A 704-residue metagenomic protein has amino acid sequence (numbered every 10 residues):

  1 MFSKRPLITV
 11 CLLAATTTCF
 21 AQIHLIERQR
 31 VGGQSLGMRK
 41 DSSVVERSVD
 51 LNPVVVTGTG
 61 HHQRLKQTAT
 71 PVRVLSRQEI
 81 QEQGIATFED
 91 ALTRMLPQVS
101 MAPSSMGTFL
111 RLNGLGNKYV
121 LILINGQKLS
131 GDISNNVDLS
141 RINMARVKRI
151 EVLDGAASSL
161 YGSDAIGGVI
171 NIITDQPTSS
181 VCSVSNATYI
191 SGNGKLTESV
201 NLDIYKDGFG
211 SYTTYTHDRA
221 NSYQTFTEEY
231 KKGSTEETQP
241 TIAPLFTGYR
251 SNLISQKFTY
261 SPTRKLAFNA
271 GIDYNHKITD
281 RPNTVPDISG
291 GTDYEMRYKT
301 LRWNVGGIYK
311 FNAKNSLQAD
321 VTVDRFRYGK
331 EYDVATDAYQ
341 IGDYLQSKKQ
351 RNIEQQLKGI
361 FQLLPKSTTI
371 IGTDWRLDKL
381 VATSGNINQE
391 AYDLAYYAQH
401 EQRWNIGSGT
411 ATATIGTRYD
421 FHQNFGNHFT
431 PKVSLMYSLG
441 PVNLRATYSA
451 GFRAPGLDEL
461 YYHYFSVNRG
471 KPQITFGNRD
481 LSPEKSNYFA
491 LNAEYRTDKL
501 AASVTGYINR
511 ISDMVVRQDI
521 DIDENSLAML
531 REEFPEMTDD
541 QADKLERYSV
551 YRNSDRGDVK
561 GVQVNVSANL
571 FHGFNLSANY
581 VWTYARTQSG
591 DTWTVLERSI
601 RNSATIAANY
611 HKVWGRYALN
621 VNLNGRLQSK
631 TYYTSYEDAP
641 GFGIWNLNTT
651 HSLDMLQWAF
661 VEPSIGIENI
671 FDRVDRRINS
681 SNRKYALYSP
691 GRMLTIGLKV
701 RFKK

Functional and structural regions predicted by a protein language model:
A21, Y260-S261, A446-S449, F571 (+3 more regions): Conserved C-terminal beta-signal and adjacent last beta-strands/turns of outer-membrane beta-barrel proteins
E89-Q127, K148: Extracytoplasmic beta-strand/coil segments of soluble accessory domains associated with Gram-negative outer-membrane
Q127-D154: Short acidic/polar hinge/loop motifs at secondary-structure boundaries that mediate gating or recognition
D175-I204, P244-T247, S482: Short strand-turn segments of transmembrane beta-barrel domains in outer membranes, especially the first one or two
S179-V181, D203-E295: Periplasmic-side early beta-strands and strand-to-turn transitions of outer-membrane beta-barrels
K348, N352-K358, Y397, S482 (+4 more regions): Outer membrane beta-barrel strand-and-loop segments of large Gram-negative receptors, especially TonB-dependent
P365, W404-S408, I508-R510, P535-T631: Gram-negative outer-membrane beta-barrel transporters
S384-I387, Q423-H428, Y437, P441-Y488 (+6 more regions): Surface-exposed extracellular loop regions of Gram-negative outer-membrane beta-barrel proteins, predominantly
